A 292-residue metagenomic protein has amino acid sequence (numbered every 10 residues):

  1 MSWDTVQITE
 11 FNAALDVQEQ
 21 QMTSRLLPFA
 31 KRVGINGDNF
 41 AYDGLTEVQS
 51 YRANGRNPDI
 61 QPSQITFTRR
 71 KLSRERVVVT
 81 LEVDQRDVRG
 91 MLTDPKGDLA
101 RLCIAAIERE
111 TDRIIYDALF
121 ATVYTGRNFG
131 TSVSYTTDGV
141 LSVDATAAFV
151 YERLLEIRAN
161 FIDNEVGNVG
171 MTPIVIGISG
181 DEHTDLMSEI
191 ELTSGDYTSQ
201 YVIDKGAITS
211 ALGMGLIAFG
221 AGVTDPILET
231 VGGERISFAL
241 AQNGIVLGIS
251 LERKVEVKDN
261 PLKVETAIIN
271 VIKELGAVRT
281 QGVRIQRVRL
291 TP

Functional and structural regions predicted by a protein language model:
M1-R69, R287-L290: N-terminal "assembly arms/tails" that initiate or stabilize quaternary assembly in self-assembling proteins
N36, T80, A105-F149, D204-L212: Signature of extracytoplasmic/envelope-associated structural regions
Y42, T66-N128, V166-G180, E256-A277: Long, contiguous amphipathic alpha-helices that act as assembly "spine/axial" helices in icosahedral shell and virion
S50-R52, M91, D185-S188, V278-R279: Short helix/loop capping segments that flank catalytic or ligand/cofactor-binding pockets
A121, D181-D185, G222-T224, R287: Short, catalytically relevant binding-site loops at active-site mouths
R127-Y201: Extended, solvent-exposed, turn-rich assembly/linker loops in the middle of proteins
D204-D259: Glycine/small-residue-rich hydrophobic helix-like segments
Q242-P292: C-terminal appended segment following the main domain
